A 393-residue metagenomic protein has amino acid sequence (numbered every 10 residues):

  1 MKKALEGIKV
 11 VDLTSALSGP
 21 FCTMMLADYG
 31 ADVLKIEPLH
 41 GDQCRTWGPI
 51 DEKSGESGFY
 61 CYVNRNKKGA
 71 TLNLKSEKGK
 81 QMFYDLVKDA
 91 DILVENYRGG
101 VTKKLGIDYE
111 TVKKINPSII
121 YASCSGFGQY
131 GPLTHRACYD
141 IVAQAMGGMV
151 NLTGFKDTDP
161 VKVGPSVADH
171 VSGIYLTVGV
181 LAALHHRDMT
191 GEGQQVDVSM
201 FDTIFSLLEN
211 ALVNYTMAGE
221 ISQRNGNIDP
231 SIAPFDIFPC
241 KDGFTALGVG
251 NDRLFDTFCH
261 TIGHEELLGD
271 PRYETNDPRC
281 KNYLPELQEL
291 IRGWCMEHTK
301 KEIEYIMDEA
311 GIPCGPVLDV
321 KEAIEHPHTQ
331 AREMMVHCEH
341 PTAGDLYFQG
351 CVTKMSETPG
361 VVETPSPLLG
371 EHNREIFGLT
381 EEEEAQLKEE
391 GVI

Functional and structural regions predicted by a protein language model:
M1-E192, L368, H372-I393: N-terminal helix-loop segment corresponding to the beta1-alpha1 unit of nucleotide/adenylate-binding folds
M1-E6, Q223, P239, E322-I393: Terminal low-complexity tails and localization/encapsulation signals of metabolic enzymes
H40, F127-G128, M200-F205, L212 (+4 more regions): Glycine-rich beta-alpha junction loops
Q129, D157-P165, D188-I204, Q223-P230 (+1 more regions): Conserved Rossmann-fold dehydrogenase catalytic segment
S166-L181, M200-L208, G250, L254: Mid-domain beta-loop-alpha active-site segment that forms a flexible, acidic cofactor/metal-binding surface
G173-G193, S206-A218, C259-E266: Oxidoreductase and adenylate-handling cofactor-binding alpha/beta cores
A233-A310, C314: Aromatic-enriched alpha-helical interface/lid elements that frame and gate functional surfaces
D308-T329: Conserved PLP cofactor-binding pocket of PLP-dependent enzymes
